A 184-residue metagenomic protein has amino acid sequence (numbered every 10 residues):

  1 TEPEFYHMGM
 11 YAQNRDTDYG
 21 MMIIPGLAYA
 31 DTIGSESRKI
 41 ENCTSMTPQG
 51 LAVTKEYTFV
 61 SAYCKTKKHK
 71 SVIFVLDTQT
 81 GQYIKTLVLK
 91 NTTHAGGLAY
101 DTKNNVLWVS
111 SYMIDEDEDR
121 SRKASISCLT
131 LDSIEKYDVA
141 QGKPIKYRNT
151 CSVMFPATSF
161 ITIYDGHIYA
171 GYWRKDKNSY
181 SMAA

Functional and structural regions predicted by a protein language model:
T1-R38: Sequence/structural signature of beta-propeller modules and their immediately flanking N-terminal secretory/stalk
T32-H69: Beta-strand-rich domains and repeat architectures in extracellular enzymes and scaffolds, especially beta-propellers
K39-T44, L87-N91, N149-M154: Surface loop/turn motifs at the tips and blade-to-blade linkers of beta-strand repeat domains
T47-G50, G97, T158-F160: Conserved beta-strand position repeated once per blade in WD40 beta-propeller domains
V53-E56, Y100-N104, I163-D165: Residue-level detector of Asp-centered blade-edge/turn motifs that repeat once per structural unit in beta-propeller
V60-S61, V109, A170: Residue position within the beta-strands of beta-propeller blades
K67-F74, D115-L131, K177-A184: Structural motif
D77-G81, L131-E135: Short loop/turn segments that connect beta-strands within beta-propeller blades
